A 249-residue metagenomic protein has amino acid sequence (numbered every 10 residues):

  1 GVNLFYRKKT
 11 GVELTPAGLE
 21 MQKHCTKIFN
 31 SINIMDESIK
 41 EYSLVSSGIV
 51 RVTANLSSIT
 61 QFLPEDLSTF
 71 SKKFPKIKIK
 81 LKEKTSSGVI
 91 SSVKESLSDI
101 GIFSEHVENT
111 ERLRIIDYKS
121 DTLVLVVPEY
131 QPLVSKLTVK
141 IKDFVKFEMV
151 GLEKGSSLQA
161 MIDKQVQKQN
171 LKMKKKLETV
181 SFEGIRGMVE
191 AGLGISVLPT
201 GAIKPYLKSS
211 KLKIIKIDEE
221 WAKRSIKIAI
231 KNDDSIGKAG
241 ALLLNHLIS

Functional and structural regions predicted by a protein language model:
G1-L14: A short LG(V/I)-centered, amphipathic sequence patch enriched for acidic residue(s) preceding the LG motif
V2, M21-S43: Alpha-helical linker/hinge and terminal dimerization helices associated with HTH transcriptional regulators
K23, K27, Y42, E65-T69 (+4 more regions): Short beta-strand-centered segments that line the small-molecule binding cleft or hinge of alpha/beta clamshell
E37, S43-F74, K78-K82, S87-S91 (+2 more regions): N-terminal winged-helix
F62, K213-S249: A late-sequence structural motif
T85-I90, K94-S98, S104, S157-K213: Hydrophobic hinge/microswitch elements
R112-M149: Flexible hinge/capping segments at coil-to-helix
L133-V134, E148-Q169, I236-G240, L244-N245: Secondary-structure junction motif
